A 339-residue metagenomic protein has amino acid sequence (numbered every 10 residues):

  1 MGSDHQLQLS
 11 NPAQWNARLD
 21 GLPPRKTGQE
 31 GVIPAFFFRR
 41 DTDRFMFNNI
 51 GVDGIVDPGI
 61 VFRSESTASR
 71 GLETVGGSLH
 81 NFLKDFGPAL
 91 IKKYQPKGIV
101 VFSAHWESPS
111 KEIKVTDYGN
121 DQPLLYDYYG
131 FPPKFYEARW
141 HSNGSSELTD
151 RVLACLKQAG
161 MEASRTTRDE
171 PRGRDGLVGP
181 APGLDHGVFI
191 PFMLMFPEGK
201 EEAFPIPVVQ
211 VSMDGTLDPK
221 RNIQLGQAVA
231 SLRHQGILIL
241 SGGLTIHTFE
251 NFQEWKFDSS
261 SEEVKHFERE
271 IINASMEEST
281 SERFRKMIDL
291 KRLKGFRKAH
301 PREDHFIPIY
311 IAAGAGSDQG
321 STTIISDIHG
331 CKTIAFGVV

Functional and structural regions predicted by a protein language model:
G2-D41, N49-R165: A short aromatic-anchored loop/beta-hairpin motif
P34-F36, F62-T67, G98-S103, V211 (+2 more regions): Beta-strand elements within well-structured catalytic alpha/beta cores of enzymes that handle phosphate/sulfate esters
R39-D41, H105, D214, G243 (+1 more regions): Residue-level signal for short, function-critical loop segments
G77-N81, N143, P219-I223, H300-E303: Conserved phosphate-coordination/catalytic loops
L79-A89, K220-Q235: Long, well-ordered alpha-helical scaffolding segments within enzyme catalytic domains, especially pronounced
D150-R221: Internal, conserved structured core segments that host functional sites
A154, Q158, E198, E202 (+4 more regions): Surface-exposed, charge/polar-rich loops and edge strands
